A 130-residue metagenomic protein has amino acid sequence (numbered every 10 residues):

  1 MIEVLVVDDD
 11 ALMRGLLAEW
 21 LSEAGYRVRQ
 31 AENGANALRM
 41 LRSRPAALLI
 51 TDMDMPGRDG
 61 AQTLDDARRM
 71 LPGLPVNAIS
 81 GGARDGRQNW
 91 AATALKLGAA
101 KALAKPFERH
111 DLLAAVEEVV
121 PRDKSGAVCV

Functional and structural regions predicted by a protein language model:
G15-E23: Charged docking surfaces used in two-component/phosphorelay signaling
G25-E32, M40: Short hydrophobic/Thr-rich beta-strand motif most characteristic of the beta2 strand and flanking loop of CheY-like
E32-N36, D59-T63: Acidic catalytic/metal-coordinating carboxylates
D52: Active-site residues of response regulator receiver
M55: Receiver (REC) domain active-site loop signature in two-component systems and cognate sites in sensor histidine kinases
Q62, A83-L103, H110, A114: Alpha4 helix (beta4-alpha4-beta5 surface) of REC/receiver domains from two-component response regulators
N77-G82: Hydrophobic/aromatic residues positioned on beta-strands within the core alpha/beta folds
E117-V130: The C-terminal output helix
